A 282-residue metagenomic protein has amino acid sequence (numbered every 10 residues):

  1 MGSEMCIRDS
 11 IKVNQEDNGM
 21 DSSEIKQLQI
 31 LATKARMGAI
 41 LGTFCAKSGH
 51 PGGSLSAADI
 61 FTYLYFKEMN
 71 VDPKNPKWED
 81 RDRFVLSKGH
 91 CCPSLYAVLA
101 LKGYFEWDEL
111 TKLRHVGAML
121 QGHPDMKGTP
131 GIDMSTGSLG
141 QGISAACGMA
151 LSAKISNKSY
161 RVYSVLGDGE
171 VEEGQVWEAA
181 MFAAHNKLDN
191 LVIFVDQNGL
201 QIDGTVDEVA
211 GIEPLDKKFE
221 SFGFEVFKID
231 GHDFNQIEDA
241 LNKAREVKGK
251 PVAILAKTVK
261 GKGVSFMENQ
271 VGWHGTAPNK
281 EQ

Functional and structural regions predicted by a protein language model:
M1-I7: Short, small-residue-biased leader/transition segments that mark boundaries at the very start of proteins
R8-N14, N18-D21, N70-D80: Nucleotide/pyrophosphate-binding catalytic subdomain
G19-A35: N-terminal hydrophobic or amphipathic helices/low-complexity stretches enriched in small/hydrophobic/Pro/Gly
A32-S48, D196-N198: N-terminal capping segment at the start of a domain
A39-G42, S54-E178, A184-H185: Cofactor-binding active-site loop characterized by glycine-rich and histidine/acidic residues
H90-C91, L95, N198-G199, D233 (+1 more regions): Glycine-rich beta-alpha junction loops
G131, S135-S138, I143-E246: Thiamine diphosphate
F234-Q282: Glycine/aspartate-rich loop-and-adjacent alpha/beta segment that forms the canonical ThDP
